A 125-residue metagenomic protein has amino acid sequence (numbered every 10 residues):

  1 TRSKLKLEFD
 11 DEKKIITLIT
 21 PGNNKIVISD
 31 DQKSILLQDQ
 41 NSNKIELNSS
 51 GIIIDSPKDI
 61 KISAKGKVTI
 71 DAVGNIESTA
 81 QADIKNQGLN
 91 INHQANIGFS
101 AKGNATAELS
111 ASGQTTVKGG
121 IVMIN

Functional and structural regions predicted by a protein language model:
T1-N125: Right-handed beta-helix
